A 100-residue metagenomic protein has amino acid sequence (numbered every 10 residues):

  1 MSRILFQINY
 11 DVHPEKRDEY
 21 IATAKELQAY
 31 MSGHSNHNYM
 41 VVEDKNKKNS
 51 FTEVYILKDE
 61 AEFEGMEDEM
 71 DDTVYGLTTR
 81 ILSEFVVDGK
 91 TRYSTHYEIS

Functional and structural regions predicted by a protein language model:
M1-S2, S100: Absolute protein N-terminus
I4-Y10, M40-E69: Short, well-ordered beta-strand segments in beta-rich or mixed alpha/beta enzyme and ligand-binding folds
D11-A22: Short, surface-exposed ligand-recognition loops at beta-strand->loop->(often short) alpha-helix junctions that present
D11-H13, F85, T95: Preference for well-ordered, secondary-structure-rich cores of eukaryotic proteins
H13-E15, K58-E60, S100: Short coil/turn motifs at secondary-structure junctions
T23-M31: Short amphipathic alpha-helix segments
Y30-Y39, I56-R92: An amphipathic, aromatic/His-enriched active-site/gating alpha helix that lines ligand/cofactor pockets
R92-S100: Short, low-order "capping/linker" segments at domain edges
